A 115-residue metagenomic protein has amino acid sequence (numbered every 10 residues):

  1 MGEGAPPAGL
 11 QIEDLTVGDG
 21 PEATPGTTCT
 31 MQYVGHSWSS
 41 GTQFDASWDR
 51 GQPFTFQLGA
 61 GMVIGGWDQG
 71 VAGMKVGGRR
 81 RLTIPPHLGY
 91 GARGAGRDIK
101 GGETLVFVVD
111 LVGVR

Functional and structural regions predicted by a protein language model:
M1-R115: Cross-family detector of peptidyl-prolyl cis-trans isomerase
